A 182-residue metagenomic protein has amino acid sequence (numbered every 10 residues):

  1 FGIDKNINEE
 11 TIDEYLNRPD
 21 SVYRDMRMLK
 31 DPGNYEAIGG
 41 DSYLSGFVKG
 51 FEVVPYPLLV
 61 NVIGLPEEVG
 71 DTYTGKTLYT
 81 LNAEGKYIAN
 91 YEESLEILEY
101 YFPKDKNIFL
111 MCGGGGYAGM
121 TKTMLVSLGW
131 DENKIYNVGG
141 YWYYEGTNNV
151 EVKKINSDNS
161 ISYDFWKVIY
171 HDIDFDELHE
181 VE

Functional and structural regions predicted by a protein language model:
F1-P19, L29-E182: Rhodanese-like catalytic fold shared by cysteine-dependent sulfurtransferases and DSP/PTP-type phosphatases
Y23-D25: Structural scaffold elements adjacent to functional motifs in cytosolic proteins
